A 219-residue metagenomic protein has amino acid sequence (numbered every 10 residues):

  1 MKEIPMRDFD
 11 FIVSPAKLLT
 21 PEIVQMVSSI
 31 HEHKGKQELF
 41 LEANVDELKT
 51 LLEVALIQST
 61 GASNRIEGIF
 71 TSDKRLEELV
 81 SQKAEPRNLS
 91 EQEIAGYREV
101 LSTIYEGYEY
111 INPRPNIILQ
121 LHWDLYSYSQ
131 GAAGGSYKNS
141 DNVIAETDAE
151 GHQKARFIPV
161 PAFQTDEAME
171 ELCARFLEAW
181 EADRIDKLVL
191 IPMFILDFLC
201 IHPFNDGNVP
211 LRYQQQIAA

Functional and structural regions predicted by a protein language model:
M1-A219: FIC/Doc superfamily catalytic core
